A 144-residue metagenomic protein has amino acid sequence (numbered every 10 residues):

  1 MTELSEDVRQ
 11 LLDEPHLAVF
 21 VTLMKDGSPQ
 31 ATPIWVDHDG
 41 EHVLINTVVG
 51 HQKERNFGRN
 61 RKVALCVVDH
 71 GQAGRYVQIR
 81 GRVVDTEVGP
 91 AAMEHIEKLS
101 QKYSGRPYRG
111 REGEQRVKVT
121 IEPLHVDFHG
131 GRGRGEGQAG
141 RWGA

Functional and structural regions predicted by a protein language model:
M1-A18: Short, basic/aromatic recognition patches
T2-E3, R75-A144: Charged, gly/pro-rich active-site loop segments
E3-E6, P29-Q30, V48-Q52, E112: Residues at secondary-structure transition points
V8, H16, E41, R75 (+1 more regions): A generic secondary-structure signal marking the coil-to-beta-strand transition
L12, N56-F57, L99, I121: A generic structural signal for nonpolar/aromatic side chains embedded in well-ordered alpha-helices
P15-V49, F57, V63-V67, Q78: Short beta-strand segments
D26-S28, D69-A73, E112-G113: A short beta-turn/loop motif at secondary-structure boundaries
H51-K53, Q72, G135-E136: Short, surface-exposed beta-strand-loop junctions and turns on beta-sheet-rich folds
